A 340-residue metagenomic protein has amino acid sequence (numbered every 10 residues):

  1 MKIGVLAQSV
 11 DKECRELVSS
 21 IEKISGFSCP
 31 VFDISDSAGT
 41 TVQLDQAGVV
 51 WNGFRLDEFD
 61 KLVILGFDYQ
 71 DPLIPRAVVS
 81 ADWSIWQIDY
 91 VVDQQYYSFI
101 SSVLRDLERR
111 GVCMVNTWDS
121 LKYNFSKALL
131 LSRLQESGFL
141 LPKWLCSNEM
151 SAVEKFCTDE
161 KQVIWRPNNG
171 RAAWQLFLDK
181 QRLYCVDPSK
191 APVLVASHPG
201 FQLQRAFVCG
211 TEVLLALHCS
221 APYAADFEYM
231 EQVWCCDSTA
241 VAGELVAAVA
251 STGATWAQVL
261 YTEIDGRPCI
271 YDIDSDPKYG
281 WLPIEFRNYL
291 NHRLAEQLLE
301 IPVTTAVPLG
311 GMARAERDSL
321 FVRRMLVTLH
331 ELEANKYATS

Functional and structural regions predicted by a protein language model:
M1-G4: Extreme N-terminal starter segment of soluble prokaryotic enzymes
S9-E13, S35-L141: Conserved N-proximal alpha/beta basic substrate-recognition cap immediately N-terminal to, or forming the N-lobe
E13-S28: A short, Lys/Arg-enriched amphipathic alpha-helix followed by its capping loop at the start of a domain
D45-Q46, V208-E212, E263-G266: Short acidic-glycine loop/turn motifs at beta-strand connectors
S120-W174: Loop-centered beta-sheet repeat module
T158-V249: Phosphate-binding site of ATP-dependent enzymes
R205, Q258-L260: Short, surface-exposed charged micro-motifs
A250-A254, E263-S340: C-terminal active-site "lid" helix and adjoining low-complexity regulatory extension at the edge of ATP-using catalytic
